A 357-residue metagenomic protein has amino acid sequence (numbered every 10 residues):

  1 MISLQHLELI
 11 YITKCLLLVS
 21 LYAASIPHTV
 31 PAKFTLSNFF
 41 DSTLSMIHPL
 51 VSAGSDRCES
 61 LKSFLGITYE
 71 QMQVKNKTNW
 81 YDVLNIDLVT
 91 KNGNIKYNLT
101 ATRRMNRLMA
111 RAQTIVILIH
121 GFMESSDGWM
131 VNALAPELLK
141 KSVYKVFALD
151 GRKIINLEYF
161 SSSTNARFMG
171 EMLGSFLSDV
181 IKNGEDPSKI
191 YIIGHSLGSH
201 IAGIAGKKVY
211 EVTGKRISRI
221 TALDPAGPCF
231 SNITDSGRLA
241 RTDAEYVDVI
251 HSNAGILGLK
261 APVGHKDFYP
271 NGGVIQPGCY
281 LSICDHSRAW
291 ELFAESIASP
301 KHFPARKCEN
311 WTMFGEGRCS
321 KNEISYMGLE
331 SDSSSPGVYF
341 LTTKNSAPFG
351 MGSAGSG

Functional and structural regions predicted by a protein language model:
I2-L149, I155-N165, G174-P187, Y210-K215 (+3 more regions): Flexible, membrane-associating and regulatory peripheral segments of lipid-active enzymes
I119-G121, H195, D224: The conserved beta1-alpha1 loop
G151-K153, P225, S252: Active-site loop/turn elements of alpha/beta-hydrolase fold enzymes, especially the short glycine-/histidine-rich
I193-A205: Glycine-rich nucleophile elbow surrounding the catalytic serine of serine-hydrolase chemistry
A222-L223, V249: A short, hydrophobic beta-strand element of the alpha/beta-hydrolase
G227-N232, I256-L259: A short beta-to-alpha transition loop/helix N-cap that caps and shapes the active-site region
E245-I250, D267-Y269: Catalytic His-Asp charge-relay segment
